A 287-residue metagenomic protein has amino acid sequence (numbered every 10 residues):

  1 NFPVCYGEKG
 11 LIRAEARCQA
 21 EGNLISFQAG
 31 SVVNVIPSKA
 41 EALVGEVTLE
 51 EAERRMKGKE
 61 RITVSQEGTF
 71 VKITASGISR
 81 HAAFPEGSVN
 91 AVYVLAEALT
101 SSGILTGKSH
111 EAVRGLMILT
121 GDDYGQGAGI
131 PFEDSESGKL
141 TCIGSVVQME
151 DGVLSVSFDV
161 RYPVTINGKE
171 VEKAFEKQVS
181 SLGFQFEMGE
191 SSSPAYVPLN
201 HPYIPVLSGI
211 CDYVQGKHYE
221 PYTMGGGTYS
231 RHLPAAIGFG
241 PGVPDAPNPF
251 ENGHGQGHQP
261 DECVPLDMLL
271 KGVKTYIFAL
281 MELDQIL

Functional and structural regions predicted by a protein language model:
N1-P163: Midchain, well-structured core segments that form catalytic/ion-binding scaffolds
S26, V32, T48-T63, A195-V243: Active-site-adjacent substrate-binding region of metalloamidase/peptidase-like peptide-processing proteins
A40, A91-V94, Y203, Y229 (+1 more regions): Catalytic-loop motifs flanking and including active-site residues across diverse enzymes
E51-I62, V94-L105, A174-G183, P202 (+3 more regions): Generic non-transmembrane alpha-helical segments
T74-H81, S155, Q185-E190, G253-P260: A short small-residue
E86-V89, H201, C263: Short, conserved loop/turn and helix-capping segments at secondary-structure boundaries that abut family-defining
M149, L154-G227: Substrate-recognition/cap regions that form aromatic- and gly/pro-loop-enriched pockets for small-molecule ligands
E150, G216-I286: Zn-dependent metallopeptidase/amidohydrolase metal-coordination segment
